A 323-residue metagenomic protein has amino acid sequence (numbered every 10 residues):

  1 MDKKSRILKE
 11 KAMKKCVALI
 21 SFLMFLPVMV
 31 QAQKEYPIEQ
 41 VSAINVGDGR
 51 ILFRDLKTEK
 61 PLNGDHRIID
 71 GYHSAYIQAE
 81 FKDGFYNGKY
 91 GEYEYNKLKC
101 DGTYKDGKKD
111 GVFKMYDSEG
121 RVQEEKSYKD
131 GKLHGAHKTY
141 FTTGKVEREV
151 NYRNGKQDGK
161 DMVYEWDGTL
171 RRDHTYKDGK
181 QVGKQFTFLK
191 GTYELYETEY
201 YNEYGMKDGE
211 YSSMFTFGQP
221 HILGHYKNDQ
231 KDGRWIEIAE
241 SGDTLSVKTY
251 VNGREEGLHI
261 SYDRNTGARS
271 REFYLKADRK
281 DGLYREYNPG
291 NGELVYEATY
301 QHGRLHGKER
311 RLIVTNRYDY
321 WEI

Functional and structural regions predicted by a protein language model:
M1-Y36: Bacterial Sec-dependent N-terminal signal peptides
Q31-I323: Glycine/tyrosine- and acidic-biased, solvent-exposed loop/turn segments at the edges of beta-strands
